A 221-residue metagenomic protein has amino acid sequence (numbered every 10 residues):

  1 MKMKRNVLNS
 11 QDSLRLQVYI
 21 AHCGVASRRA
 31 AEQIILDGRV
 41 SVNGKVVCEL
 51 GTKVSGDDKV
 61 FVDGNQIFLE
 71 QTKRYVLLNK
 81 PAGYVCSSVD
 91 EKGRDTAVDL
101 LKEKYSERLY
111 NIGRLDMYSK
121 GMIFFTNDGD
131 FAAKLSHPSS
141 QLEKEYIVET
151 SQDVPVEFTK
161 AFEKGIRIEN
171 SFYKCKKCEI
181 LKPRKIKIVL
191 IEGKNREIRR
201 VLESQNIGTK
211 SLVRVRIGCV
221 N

Functional and structural regions predicted by a protein language model:
K2-N221: Basic, flexible Lys/Arg- and Gly-enriched helix-loop patches that mediate nucleic-acid binding at interfaces with rRNA
